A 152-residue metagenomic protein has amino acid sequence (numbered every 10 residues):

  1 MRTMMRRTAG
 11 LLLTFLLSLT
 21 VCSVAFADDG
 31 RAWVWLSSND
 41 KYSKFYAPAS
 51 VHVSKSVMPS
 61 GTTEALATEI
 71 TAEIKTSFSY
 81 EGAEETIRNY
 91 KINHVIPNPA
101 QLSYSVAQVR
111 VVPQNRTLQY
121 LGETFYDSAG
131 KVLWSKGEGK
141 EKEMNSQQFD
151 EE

Functional and structural regions predicted by a protein language model:
R2-L12: Bacterial N-terminal signal peptides that target proteins for export
L11-T20: Bacterial N-terminal signal peptides
F26-A107, V111-E152: N-terminal secretory-pathway/extracellular module detecting exported/lumenal segments and adjacent signal-anchor/first
